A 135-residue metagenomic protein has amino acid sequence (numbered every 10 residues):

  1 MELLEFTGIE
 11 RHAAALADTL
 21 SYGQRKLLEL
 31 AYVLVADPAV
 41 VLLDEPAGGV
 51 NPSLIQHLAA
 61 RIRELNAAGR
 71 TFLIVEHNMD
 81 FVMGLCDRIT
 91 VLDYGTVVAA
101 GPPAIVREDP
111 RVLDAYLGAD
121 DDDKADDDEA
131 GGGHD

Functional and structural regions predicted by a protein language model:
M1-H12, A60-R63: Conserved ABC ATPase "signature" region
L16-L20: Conserved ABC ATPase signature
D37: Conserved catalytic motifs of ABC-family nucleotide-binding domains
V41-E45: Catalytic Walker B motif of ABC-type/P-loop ATPase nucleotide-binding domains
V82-G84: A short, surface-exposed alpha-helical micro-motif characterized by mixed small hydrophobic and charged/polar residues
A100-G101: ABC ATPase "signature
